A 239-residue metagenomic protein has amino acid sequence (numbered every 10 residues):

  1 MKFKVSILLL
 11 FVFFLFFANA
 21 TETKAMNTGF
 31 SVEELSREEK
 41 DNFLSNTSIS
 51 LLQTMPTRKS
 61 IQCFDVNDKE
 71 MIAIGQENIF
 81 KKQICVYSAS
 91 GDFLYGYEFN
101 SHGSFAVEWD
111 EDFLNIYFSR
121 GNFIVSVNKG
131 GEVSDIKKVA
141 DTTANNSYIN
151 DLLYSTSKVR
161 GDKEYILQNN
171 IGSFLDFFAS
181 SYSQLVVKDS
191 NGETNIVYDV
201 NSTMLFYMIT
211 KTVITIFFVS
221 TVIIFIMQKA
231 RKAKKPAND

Functional and structural regions predicted by a protein language model:
M1-S6: Positively charged n-region of N-terminal signal peptides that target proteins for export
I7-V12: Sec-dependent N-terminal signal peptides
L15-D239: Eukaryotic scaffold repeat domains enriched in small/polar residues
